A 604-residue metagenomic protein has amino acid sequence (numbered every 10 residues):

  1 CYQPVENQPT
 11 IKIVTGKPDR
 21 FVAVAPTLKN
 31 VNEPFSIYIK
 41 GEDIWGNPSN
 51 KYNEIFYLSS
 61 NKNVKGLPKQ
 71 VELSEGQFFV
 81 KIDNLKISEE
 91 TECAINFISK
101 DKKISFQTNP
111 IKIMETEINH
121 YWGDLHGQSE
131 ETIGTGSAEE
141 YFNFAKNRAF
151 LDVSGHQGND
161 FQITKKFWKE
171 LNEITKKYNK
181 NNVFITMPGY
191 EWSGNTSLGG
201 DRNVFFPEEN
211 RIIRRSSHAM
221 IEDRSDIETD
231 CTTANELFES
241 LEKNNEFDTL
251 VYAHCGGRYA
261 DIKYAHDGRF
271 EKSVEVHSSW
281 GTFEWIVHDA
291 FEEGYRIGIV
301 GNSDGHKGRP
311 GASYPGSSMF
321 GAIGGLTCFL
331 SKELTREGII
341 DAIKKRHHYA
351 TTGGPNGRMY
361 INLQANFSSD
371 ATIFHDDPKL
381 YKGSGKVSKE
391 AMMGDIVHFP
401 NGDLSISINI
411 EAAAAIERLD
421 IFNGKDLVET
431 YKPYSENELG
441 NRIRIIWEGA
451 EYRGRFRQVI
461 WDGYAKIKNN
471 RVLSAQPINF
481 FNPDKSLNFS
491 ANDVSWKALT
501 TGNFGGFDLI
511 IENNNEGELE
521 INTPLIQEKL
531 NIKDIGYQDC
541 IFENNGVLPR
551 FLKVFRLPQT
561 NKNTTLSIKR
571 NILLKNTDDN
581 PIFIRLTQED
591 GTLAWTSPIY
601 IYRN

Functional and structural regions predicted by a protein language model:
C1-Y2, I299: Accessible peptide chain termini
Y2-K12, F106-K112: Terminal edge beta-strands and adjacent linker/stalk segments of extracellular immunoglobulin-superfamily beta-sandwich
T10-D43, N50: Beta-strand-rich domain onsets/edges
N32-P34, Y38-V71, Q77-N604: Extended, charged catalytic domains and RNA/DNA-binding interfaces, predominantly in divalent-metal-using enzymes
